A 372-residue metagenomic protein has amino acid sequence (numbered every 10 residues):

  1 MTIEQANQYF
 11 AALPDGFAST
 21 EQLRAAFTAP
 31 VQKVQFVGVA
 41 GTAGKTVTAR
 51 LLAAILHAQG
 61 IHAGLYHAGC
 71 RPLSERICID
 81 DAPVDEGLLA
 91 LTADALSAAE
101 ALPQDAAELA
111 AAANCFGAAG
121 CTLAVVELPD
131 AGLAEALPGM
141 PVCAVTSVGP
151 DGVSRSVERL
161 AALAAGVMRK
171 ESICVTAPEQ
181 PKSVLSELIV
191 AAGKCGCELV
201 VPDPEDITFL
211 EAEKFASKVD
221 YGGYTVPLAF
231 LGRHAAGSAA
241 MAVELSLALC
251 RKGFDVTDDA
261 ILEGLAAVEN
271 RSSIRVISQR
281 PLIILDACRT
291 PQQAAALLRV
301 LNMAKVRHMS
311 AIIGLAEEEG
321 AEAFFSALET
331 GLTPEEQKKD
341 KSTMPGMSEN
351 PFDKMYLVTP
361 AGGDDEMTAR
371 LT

Functional and structural regions predicted by a protein language model:
M1-G41, T48, A54, A58-Q59: Short functional linear segments
Q32, A58-P141, P150-V157: ATP-dependent carboxylate-amine ligase catalytic core
L52, A112, L188: Aromatic/hydrophobic pocket-lining residues that form π-stacking "cages" and hydrophobic walls in ligand
L52-H57, F116, L249: Hydrophobic alpha-helical packing residues
Y66, T176-E179, A191-E213, A229-R233 (+5 more regions): Beta-strand->loop->alpha-helix junctions that form or flank phosphate-binding loops in nucleotide-handling enzymes
A119-L123, E127, A134-T225, A239-D259: Acidic, Mg2+-coordinating active-site environments of NTP-dependent enzymes
L123, L133-A144, V148-G152, R159 (+1 more regions): Nucleotide phosphate-binding/pyrophosphate-handling subdomain across enzymes that bind or process nucleotide phosphates
E179-G196, L282-I284, F325-T372: C-terminal helical cap/extension that packs against the catalytic core of soluble nucleotide-cofactor enzymes
